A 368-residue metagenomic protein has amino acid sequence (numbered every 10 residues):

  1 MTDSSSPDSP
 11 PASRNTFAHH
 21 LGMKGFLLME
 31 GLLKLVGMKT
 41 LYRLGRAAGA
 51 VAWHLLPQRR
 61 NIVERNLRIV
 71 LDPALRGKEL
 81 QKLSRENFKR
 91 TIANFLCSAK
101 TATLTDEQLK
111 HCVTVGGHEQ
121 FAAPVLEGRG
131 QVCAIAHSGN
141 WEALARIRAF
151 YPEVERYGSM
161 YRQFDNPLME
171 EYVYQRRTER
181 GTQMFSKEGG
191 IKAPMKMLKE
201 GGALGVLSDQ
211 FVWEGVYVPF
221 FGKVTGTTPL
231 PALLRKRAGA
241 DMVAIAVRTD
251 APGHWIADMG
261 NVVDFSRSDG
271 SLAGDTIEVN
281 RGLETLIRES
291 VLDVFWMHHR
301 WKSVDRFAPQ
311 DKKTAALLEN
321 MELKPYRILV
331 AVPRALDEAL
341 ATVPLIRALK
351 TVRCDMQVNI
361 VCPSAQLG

Functional and structural regions predicted by a protein language model:
T2-D3, P7, R14-F17, L55 (+4 more regions): Non-catalytic C-terminal accessory region of glycerolipid acyltransferases and related lyso-lipid remodeling enzymes
T2-I135, N140, E170-Q175, A308-M321: Membrane-anchoring hydrophobic helices of lipid-metabolizing enzymes
F26, R59, E153, T249 (+2 more regions): Catalytic machinery of carbohydrate-active enzymes, primarily nucleotide-sugar-dependent glycosyltransferases
E107-V113, R162, E179-F185, F220-G222 (+1 more regions): Short, flexible loop segments at the rims of nucleotide/cofactor-binding pockets, characterized by
V125-E188, W213-V216, V352-C354, N359-C362 (+1 more regions): Catalytic core of membrane glycerolipid acyltransferases/transacylases, capturing the structured, soluble-facing
G130-A134, H298, R327-A335: Active-site donor-nucleotide binding/catalytic segment of nucleotide-sugar enzymes
A134-A136, M160, L207, I245 (+2 more regions): Short hydrophobic segments within beta-strands
L144-A145, P231, T342, I346: Short, highly selective alpha-helical patches that border small-molecule cofactor pockets in redox/cofactor-processing
